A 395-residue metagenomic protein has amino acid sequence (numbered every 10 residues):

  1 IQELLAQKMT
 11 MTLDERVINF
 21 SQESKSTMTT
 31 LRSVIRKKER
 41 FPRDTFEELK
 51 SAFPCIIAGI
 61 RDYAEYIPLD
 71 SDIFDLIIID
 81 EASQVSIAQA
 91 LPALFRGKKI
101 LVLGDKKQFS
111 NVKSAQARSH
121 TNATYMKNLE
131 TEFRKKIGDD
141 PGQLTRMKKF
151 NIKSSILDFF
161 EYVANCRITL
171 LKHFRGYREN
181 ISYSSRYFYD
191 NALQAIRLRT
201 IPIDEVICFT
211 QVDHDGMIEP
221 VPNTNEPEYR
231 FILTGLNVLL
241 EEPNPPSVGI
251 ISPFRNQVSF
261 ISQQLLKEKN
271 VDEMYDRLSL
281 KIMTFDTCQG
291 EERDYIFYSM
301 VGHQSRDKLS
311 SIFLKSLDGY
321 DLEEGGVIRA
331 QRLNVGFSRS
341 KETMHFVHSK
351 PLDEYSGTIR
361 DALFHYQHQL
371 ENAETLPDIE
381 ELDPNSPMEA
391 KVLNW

Functional and structural regions predicted by a protein language model:
I1-I73: Conserved helicase NTPase catalytic core signature
F46-K50, D272-I296: Conserved motor-coupling elements within RecA-like helicase/translocase cores
D72-I78, E291-H303, K308-S316, T343-F346: A short beta-strand element within the Helicase C-terminal
D72-V85, L101: SF2 helicase catalytic motif II
A88-K99: Short, conserved "post-DEAD/DEAH" coupling segment immediately C-terminal to helicase motif II within the SF2/RecA-like
Q116-I168, K269, K308-W395: Helicase C-terminal subdomain and adjacent C-terminal extension
F159-C208, L352-D353: Coupling/hinge elements of helicase-like and P-loop NTPase modules
S185-L266: Conserved helicase/translocase motor-coupling segment
